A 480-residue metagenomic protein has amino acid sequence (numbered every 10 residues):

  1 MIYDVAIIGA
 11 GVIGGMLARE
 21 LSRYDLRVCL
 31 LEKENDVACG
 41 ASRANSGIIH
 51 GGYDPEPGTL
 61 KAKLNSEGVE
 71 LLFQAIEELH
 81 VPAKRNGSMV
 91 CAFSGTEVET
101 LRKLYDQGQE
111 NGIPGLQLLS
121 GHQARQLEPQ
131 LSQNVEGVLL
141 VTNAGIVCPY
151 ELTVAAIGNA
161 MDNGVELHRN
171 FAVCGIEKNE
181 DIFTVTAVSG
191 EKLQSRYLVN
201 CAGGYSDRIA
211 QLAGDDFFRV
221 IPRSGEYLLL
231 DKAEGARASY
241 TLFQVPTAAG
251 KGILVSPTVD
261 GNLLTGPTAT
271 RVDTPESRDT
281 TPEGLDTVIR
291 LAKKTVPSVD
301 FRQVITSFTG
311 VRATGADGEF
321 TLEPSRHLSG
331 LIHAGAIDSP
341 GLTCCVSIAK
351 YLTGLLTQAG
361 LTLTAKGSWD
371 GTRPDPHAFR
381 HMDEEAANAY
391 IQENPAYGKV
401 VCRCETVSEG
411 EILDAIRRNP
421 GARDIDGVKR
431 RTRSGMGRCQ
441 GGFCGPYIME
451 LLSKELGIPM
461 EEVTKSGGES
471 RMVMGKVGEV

Functional and structural regions predicted by a protein language model:
Y3-L30: N-terminal Rossmann-like FAD-binding beta1-loop-alpha1 element of flavoenzymes
M16, I176-D181, V185-G266, T270-T281 (+3 more regions): Flavin-dependent oxidoreductases
R23-A44: Glycine-rich FAD pyrophosphate-binding loop
G47-Q123, L127, G252-I253: Dinucleotide-binding Rossmann-like beta1-alpha1 core, especially the glycine-rich loop that anchors the ADP
L60-S66, C91-T100, L139-G158, R278-E283 (+2 more regions): Short beta-strand to alpha-helix junction loop
L139-Y197: Helical element adjacent to the flavin cofactor pocket in flavoenzyme catalytic cores
G250, V259-D260, R271, E276-V400 (+3 more regions): C-terminal catalytic lobe of FAD-dependent flavoproteins
E276, S408-R418, G442-M460: Iron-sulfur (Fe-S) cluster-binding segments and ferredoxin-like electron-carrier domains, especially [2Fe-2S]
